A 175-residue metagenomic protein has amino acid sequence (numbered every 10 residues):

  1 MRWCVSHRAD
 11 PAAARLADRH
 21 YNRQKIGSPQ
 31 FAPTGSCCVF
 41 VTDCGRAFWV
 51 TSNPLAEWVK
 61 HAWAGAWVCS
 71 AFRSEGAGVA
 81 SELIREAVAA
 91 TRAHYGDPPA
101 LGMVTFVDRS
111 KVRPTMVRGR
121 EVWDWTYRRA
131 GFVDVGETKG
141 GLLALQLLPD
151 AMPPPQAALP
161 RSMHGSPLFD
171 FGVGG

Functional and structural regions predicted by a protein language model:
M1-G175: Non-catalytic substrate-recognition and accessory regions of acyl/acetyltransferase enzymes
